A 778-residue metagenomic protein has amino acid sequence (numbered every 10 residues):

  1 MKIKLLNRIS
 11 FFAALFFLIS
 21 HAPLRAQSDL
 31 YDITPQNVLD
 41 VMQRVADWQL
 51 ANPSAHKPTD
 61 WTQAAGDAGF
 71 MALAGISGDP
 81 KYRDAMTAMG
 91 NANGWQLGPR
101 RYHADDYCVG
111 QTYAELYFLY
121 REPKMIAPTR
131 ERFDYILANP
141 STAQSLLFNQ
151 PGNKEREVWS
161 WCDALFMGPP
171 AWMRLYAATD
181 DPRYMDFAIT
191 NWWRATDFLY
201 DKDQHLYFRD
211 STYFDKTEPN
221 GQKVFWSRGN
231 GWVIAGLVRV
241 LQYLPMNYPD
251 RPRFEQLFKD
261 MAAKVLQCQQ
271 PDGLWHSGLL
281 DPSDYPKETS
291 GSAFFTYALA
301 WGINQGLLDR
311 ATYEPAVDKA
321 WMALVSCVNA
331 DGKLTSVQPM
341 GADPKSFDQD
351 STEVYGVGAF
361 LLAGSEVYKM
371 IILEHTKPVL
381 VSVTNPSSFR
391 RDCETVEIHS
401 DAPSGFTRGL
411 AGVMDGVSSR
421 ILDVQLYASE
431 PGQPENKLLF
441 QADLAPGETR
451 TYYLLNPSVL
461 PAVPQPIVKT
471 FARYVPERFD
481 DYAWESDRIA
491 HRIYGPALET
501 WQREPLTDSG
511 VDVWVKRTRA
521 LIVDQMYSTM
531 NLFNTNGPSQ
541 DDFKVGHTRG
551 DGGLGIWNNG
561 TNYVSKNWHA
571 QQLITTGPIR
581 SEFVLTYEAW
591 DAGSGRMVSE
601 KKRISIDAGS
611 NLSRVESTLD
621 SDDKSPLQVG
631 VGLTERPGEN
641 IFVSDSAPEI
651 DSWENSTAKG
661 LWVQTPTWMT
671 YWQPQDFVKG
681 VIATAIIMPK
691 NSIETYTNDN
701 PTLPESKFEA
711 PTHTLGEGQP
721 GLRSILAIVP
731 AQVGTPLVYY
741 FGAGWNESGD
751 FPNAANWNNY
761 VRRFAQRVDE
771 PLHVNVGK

Functional and structural regions predicted by a protein language model:
Q27-V45, A51-A64, L73-R83, A88 (+9 more regions): CBM-like carbohydrate-recognition segments
R83-D84, Q96-Y213, P219-K223, D331: Extended ligand-binding groove/face enriched in aromatic
C162-D163, P170-L279, Y285-T296, L308-V337 (+2 more regions): Extended ligand-binding clefts on enzyme/binding-domain cores
H375-A472: Alpha-mannosidase-like glycoside hydrolase catalytic domains involved in N-glycan trimming, generalizing to other
P431-L444, P689-K778: Beta-strand-rich recognition/accessory modules
Y453, S458-Y563: Solvent-exposed N-terminal domain segments of exported/luminal and surface proteins
Y527-A608: Extended, loop-rich substrate-binding clefts of extracytoplasmic carbohydrate-active enzymes
E600, N611-E649: Acidic (Asp/Glu-rich), glycine- and aromatic
